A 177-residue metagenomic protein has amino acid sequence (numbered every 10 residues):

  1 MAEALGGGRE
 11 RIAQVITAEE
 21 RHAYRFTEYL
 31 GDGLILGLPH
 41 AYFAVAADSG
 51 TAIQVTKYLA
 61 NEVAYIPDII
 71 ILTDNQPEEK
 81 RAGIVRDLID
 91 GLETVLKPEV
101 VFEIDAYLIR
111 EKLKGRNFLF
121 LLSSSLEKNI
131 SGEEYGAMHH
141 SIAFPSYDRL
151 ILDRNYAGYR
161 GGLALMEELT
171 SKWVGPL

Functional and structural regions predicted by a protein language model:
M1-L177: An N-terminal assembly and electron-transfer interface module characteristic of large anaerobic redox and radical
